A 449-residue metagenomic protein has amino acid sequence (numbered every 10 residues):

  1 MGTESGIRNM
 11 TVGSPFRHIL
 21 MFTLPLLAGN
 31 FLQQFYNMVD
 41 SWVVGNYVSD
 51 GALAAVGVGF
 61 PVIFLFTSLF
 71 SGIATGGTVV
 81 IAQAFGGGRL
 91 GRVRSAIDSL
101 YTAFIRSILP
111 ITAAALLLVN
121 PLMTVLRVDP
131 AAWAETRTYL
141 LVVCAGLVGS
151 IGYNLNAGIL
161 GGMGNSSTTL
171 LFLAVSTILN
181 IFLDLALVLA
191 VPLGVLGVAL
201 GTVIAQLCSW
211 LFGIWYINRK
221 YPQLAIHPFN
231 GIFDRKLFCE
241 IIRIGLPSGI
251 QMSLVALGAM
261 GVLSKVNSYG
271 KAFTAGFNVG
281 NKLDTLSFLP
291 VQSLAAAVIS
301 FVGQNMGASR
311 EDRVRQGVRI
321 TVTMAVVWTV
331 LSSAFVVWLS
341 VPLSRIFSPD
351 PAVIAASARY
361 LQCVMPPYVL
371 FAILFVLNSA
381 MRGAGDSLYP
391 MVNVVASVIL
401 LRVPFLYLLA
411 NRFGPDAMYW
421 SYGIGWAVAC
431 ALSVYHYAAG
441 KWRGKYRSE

Functional and structural regions predicted by a protein language model:
M1-T23, I81-V148, A190-L246, V302-P367 (+1 more regions): Short alpha-helical transmembrane segments in multi-pass integral membrane proteins
M10-Y47, P61-G76, V80, I108-T112 (+4 more regions): N-terminal transmembrane alpha-helices
L20, L24, Y36, I73 (+13 more regions): Residue-level signal for transmembrane alpha-helical positions in Major Facilitator Superfamily
M21-D40, V142, Y153, S176 (+4 more regions): Transmembrane helical elements of multi-pass membrane transporters/channels
L26, N30, W42, V79 (+15 more regions): Transmembrane alpha-helix boundary and packing residues in multipass membrane permease domains and related
F31, F35-L53, M123-P130, A186-L193 (+5 more regions): Helix-terminus/linker motif at the lipid-water interface of multi-pass membrane proteins
L53-A113, S150-T169, L263, F277-S340 (+2 more regions): Small-residue-rich hydrophobic transmembrane alpha-helices
A74, V142-G161, T169-T177, V198-L211 (+4 more regions): Short runs within selected transmembrane alpha-helices of multi-pass transporters and secretion channels
